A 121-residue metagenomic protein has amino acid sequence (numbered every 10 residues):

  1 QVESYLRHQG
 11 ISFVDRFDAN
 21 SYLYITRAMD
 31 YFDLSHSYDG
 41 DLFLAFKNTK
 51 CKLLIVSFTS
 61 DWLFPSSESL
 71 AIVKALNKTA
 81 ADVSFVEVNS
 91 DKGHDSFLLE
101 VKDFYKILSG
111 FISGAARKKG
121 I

Functional and structural regions predicted by a protein language model:
Q1-C51: Alpha/beta-hydrolase
V14, S21, A45-F46, F64 (+2 more regions): Secondary-structure capping and boundary motifs in well-ordered enzyme cores
A28, V56-S57, H94: A short beta-alpha structural unit
Y31-F32, T59-F64: Acidic catalytic loop of the alpha/beta-hydrolase fold
S37-L42, P65-L76: Short alpha-helix in the alpha/beta-hydrolase fold that links the catalytic acid
K50-S57, D61, I72: Catalytic His-Asp charge-relay segment
A71, N77-I121: Catalytic active-site module of serine/aspartate enzymes centered on a nucleophile-bearing elbow/loop
